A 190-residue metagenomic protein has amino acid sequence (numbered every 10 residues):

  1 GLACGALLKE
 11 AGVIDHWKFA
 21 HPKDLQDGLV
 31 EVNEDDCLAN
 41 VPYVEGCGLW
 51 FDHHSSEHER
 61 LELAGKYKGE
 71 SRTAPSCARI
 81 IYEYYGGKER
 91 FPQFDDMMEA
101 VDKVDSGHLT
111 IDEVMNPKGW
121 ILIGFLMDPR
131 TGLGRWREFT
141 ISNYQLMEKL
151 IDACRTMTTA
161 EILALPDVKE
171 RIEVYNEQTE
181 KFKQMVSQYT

Functional and structural regions predicted by a protein language model:
G1-G124: Replace "Mg2+/Mn2+-dependent" with "divalent metal-dependent
L2-A3, K9, I14, L109-T190: Hydrophobic helix-and-loop "lid/oligomerization" segment in the mid-to-C-terminal part of catalytic domains
